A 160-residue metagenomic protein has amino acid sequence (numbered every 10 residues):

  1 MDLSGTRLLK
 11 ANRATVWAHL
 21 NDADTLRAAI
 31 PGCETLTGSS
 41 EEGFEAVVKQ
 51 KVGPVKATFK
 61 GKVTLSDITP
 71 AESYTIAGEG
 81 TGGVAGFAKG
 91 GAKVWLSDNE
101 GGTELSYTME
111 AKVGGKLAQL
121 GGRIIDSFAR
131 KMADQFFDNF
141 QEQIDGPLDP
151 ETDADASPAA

Functional and structural regions predicted by a protein language model:
M1-K51, G146, A156-A160: Hydrophobic ligand-binding cavity/cleft-lining segments
D2-T6, G43, T58-K60, S73 (+2 more regions): Intrinsic-disorder/low-complexity, polar/charged segments enriched in Ser/Thr/Lys/Arg/Asp/Glu/Gln
G5-R7, E34, K60-D67, G90-D98: Hydrophobic/aromatic beta-strand elements that line small-molecule binding cavities or substrate pockets in beta-rich
V16, L20, L26, L65 (+2 more regions): Hydrophobic pocket/interface hotspot
A23, C33, K62, G114-L117: A short, glycine- and basic residue-enriched loop/turn that sits immediately adjacent to a domain's principal
T37-E79, Q135: Glycine-rich portal/gate segments that line the openings of hydrophobic small-molecule binding cavities
G80-S127: Beta-strand/loop substructures that line and gate deep hydrophobic ligand-binding cavities in soluble
G114-A159: A conserved amphipathic terminal alpha-helix motif
